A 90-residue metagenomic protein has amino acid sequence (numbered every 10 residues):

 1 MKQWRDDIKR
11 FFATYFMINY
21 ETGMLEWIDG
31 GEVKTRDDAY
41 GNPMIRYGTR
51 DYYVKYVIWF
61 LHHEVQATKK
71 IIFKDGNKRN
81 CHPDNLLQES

Functional and structural regions predicted by a protein language model:
M1-G48: Short helix-coil boundary/hinge micro-motifs
T49-S90: Short, cationic Gly/His-enriched loop motifs
